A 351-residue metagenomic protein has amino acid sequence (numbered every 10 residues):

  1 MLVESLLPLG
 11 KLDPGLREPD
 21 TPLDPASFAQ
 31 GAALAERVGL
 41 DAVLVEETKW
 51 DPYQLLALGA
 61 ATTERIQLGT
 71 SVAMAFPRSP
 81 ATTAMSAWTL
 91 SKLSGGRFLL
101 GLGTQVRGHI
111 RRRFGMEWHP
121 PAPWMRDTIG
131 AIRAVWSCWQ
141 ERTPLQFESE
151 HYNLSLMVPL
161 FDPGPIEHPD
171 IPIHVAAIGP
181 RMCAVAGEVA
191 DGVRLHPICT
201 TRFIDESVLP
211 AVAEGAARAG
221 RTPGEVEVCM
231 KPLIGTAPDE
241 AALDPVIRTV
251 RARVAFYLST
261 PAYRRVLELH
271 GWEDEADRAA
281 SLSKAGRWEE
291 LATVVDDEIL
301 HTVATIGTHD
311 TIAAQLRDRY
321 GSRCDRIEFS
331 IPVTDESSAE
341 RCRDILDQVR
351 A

Functional and structural regions predicted by a protein language model:
M1-L68, I171: N-terminal beta1-alpha1-beta2 module of alpha/beta enzyme domains
V3-L7, V43-V45, L68-S71, F98-L102 (+4 more regions): Hydrophobic faces of well-ordered beta-strands that scaffold small-molecule active sites in alpha/beta enzyme cores
V3-P25, A73, R78-P80, E167-I178 (+2 more regions): Active-site mouth loops of central-metabolism enzymes
D13-L16, A84-G192, P197-V226, D277-A279 (+1 more regions): Internal, glycine-rich beta/alpha segment that forms the wall or movable "lid" of small-molecule/cofactor binding
D20-L34, A177-V185, H309-D318: Short, acidic/polar
D41-T63, M74, P197-F203, S330-A339: Glycine-rich, proline-tolerant flexible connector loops at the mouths of alpha/beta enzymes
L55-A73, P77, T128, G215-A217 (+1 more regions): Alpha-helix-loop-beta-strand connector modules within alpha/beta enzyme cores
A242-E298: Active-site pocket-lining/capping segments in soluble small-molecule metabolic enzymes
